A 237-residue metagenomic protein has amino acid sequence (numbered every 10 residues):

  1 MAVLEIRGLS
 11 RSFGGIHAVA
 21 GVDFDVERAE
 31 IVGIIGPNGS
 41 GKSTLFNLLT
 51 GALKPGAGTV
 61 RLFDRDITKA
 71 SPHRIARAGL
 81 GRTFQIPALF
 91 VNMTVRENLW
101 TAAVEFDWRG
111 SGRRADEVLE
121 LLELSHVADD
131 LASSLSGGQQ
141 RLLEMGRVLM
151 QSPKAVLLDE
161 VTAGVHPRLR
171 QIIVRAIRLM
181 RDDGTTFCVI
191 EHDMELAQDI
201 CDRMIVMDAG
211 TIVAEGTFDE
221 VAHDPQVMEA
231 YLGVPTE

Functional and structural regions predicted by a protein language model:
A2-E237: Glycine-rich phosphate-binding loops of nucleotide-dependent enzymes
